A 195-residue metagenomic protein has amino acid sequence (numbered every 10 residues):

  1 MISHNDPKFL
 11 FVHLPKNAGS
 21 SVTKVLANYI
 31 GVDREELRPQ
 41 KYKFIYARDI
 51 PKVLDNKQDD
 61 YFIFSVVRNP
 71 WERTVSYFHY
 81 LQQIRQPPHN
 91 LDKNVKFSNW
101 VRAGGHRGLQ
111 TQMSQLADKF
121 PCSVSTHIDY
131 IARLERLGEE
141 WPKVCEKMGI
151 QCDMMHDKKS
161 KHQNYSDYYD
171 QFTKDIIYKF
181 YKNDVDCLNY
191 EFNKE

Functional and structural regions predicted by a protein language model:
M1-E195: Membrane-interface amphipathic segments in extracytoplasmic regions
